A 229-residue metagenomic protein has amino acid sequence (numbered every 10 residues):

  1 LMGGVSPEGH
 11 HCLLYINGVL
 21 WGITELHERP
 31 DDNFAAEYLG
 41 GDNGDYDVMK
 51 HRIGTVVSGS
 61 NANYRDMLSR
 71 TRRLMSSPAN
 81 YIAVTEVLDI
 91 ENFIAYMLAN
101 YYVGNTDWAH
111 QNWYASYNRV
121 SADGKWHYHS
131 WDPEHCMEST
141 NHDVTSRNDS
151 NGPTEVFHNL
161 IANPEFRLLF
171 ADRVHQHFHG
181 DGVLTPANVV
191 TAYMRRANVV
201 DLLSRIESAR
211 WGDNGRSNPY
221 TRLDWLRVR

Functional and structural regions predicted by a protein language model:
M2-G3, C12-Y15, V19-T24, A35 (+1 more regions): Middle-to-C-terminal accessory/interaction subdomains
P7-E8: Short, small/polar residue-rich loop motifs at catalytic or cofactor-binding pockets
D31: ATP/NTP phosphate-donor binding region
Y38-L39, G44: Catalytic cores of eukaryotic secretory-pathway lumenal/extracellular enzymes that build and remodel glycoconjugates
G44-Y46, K50-I53: Active-site cavity-forming subdomains of large catalytic enzyme subunits
